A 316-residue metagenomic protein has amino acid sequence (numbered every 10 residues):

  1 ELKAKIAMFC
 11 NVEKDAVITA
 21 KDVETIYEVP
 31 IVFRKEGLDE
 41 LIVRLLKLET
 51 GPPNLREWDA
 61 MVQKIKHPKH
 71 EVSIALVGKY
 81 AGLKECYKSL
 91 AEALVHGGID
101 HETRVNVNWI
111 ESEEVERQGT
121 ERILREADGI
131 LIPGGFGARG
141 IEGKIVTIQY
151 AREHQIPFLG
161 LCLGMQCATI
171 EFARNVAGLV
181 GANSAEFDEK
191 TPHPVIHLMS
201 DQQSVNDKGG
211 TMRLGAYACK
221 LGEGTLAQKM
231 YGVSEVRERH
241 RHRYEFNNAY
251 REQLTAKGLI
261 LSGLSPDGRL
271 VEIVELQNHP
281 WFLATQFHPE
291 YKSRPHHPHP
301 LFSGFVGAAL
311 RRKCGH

Functional and structural regions predicted by a protein language model:
E1-E235, H240-N278, P289-H316: N-terminal beta1-alpha1 cap of cysteine-dependent amidohydrolase-like domains
W281-F287: Short FAD-binding loop at a beta-strand-to-alpha-helix junction that anchors the flavin cofactor in diverse
